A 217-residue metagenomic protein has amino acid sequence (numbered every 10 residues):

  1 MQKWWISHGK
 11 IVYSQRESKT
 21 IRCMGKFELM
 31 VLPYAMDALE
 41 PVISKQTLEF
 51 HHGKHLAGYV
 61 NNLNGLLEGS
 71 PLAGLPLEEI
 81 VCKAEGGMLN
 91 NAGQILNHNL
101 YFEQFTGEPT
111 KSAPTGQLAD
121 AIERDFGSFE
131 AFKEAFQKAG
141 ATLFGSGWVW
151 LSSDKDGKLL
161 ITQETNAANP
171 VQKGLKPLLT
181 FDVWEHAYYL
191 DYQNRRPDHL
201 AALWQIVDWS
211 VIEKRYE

Functional and structural regions predicted by a protein language model:
W4-W5: Tryptophan (W) side chains
Y13, I21-E217: Feature for soluble, non-membrane regions of globular proteins
